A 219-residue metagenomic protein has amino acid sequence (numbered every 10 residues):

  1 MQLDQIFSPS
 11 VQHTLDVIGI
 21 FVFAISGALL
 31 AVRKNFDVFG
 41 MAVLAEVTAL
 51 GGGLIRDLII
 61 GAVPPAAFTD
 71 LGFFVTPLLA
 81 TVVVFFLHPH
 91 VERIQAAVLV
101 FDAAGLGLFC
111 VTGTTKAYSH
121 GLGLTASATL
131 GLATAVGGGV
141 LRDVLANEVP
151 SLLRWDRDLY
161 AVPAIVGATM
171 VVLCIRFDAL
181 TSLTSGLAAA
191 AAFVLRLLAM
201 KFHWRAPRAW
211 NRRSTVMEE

Functional and structural regions predicted by a protein language model:
M1-S8, W204-E219: Intrinsically disordered, low-complexity non-transmembrane regions of multi-pass membrane transporters
M1-V11, L58-F68, T112-S127, V172-T184: Helix-coil boundary and interhelical linker segments in multi-pass alpha-helical membrane proteins
S8-I20, P65-L79, G123-V136: Structural signature of hydrophobic alpha-helical transmembrane segments
H13-S26, L44-V47, V166-M170: The first (N-terminal) embedded transmembrane alpha-helix
A24-K34, D57, V82-Q95, V140-L152 (+1 more regions): C-terminal ends of transmembrane helices
F39-V47, T69-V75, Q95-L106, L130 (+2 more regions): Cytoplasmic-side transmembrane-helix entry/capping segments in multi-pass membrane proteins
V43-V47, L54-I60, T129, A133 (+3 more regions): Short, structured motif recognition centered on aromatic/hydrophobic residues
A45-G53, F101-T115, A133, D158-V172 (+1 more regions): Small-residue-rich segments of transmembrane alpha-helices in multi-pass membrane proteins, especially helix faces
